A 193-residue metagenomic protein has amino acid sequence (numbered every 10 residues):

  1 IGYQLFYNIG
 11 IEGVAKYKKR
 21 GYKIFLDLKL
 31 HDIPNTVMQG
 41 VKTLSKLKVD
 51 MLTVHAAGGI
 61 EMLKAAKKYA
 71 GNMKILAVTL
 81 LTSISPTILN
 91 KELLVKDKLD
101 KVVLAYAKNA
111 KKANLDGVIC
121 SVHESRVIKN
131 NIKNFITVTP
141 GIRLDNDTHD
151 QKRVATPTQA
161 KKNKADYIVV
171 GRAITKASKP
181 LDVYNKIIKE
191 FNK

Functional and structural regions predicted by a protein language model:
I1-I11, K16-Y17, P34-V37, V122 (+1 more regions): Conserved alpha/beta-domain cores
I1-Y7, K18, K23-I24, M73-I75 (+1 more regions): Short, conserved structural micro-motifs that define repeat-unit consensus positions and nucleotide-binding loops
Y3, V14, K18-H31, D166-I168: Active-site cofactor/substrate anionic-group-binding motifs, chiefly glycine- and Lys/Arg-rich phosphate-binding loops
Q4, C120-A165: A C-terminal functional module that forms or caps the active site or interfaces directly with catalytic machinery
R20, L47, A113, N163-K164: Structural motif
K29, L52, A110, I128 (+3 more regions): Conserved, mostly hydrophobic/aromatic
D32, T36-G117, S121-E124, K133-N134 (+2 more regions): Conserved anion-binding
L63-Y69, K161, I174-K193: C-terminal helical cap(s) of enzyme catalytic domains, especially alpha/beta-barrels
